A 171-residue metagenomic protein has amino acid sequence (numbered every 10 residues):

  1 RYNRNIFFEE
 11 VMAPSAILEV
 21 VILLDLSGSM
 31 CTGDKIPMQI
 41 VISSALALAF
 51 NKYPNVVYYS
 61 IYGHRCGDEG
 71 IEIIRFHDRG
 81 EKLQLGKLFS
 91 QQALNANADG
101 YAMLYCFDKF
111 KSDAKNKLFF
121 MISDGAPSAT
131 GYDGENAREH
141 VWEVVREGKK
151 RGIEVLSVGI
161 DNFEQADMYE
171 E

Functional and structural regions predicted by a protein language model:
R1-E171: Acidic, glycine-rich A-domain
